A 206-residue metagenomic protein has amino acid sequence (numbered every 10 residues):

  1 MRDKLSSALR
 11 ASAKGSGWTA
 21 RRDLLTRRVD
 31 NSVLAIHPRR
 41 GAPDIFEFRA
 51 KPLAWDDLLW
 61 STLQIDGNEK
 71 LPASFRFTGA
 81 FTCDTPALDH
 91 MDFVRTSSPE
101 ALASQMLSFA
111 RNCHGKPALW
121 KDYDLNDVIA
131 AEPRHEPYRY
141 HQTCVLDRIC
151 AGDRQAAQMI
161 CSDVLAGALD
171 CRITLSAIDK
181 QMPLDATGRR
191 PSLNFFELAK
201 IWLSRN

Functional and structural regions predicted by a protein language model:
M1-R2, R27-N206: Intrinsically disordered, low-complexity regulatory regions enriched in serine/threonine/proline and acidic residues
M1-R21: Amphipathic alpha-helical segments
R22-T26: Acidic carboxylate-rich catalytic motifs and surrounding loops in phosphoryl-/glycosyl-chemistry enzymes
